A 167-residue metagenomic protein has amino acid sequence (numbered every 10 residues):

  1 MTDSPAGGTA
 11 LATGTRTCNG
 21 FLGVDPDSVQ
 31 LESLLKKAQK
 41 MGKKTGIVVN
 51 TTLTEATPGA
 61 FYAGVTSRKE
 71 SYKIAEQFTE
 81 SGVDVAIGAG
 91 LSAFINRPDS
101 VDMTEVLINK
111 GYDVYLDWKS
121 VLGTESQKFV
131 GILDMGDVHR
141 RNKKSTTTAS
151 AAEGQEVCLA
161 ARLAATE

Functional and structural regions predicted by a protein language model:
M1-R97, V101-G123, Q127-F129, T146-T147 (+1 more regions): N-terminal catalytic scaffold of extracellular/periplasmic and nuclease hydrolases that process anionic headgroups
Q30, L35-K36, V138, E153-E167: Extracellular low-complexity, Gly/Ser/Thr-rich intrinsically disordered linkers and protease-sensitive activation/hinge
A56-F61, M135-A149, E167: Active-site His/acidic residue clusters
F129-M135: Active-site-proximal beta-strand elements of phosphoester/diester hydrolases
